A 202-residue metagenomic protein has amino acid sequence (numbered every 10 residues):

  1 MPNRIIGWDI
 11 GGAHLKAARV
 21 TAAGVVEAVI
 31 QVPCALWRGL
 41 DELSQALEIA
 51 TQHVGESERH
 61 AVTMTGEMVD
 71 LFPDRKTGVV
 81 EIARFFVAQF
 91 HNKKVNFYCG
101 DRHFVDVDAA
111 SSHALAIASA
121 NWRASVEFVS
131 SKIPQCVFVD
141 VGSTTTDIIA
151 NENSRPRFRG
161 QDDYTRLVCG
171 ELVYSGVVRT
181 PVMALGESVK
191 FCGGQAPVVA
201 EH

Functional and structural regions predicted by a protein language model:
M1-G12, A18-V139, I149-H202: Nucleotide/phosphate-binding catalytic cleft detector across ATP-hydrolyzing and phosphate-transferring enzymes
A13, T144: Conserved Rossmann-like nucleotide-cofactor binding loop
